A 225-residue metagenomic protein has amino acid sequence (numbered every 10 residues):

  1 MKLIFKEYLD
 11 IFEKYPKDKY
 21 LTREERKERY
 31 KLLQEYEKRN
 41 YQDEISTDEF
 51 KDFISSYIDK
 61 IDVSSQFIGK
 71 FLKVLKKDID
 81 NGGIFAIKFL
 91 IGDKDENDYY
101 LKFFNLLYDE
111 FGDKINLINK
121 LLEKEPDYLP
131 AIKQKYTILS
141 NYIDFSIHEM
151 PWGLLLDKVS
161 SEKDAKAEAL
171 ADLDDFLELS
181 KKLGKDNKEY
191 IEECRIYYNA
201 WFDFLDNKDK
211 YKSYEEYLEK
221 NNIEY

Functional and structural regions predicted by a protein language model:
M1-D18, E219, I223-Y225: N-terminal intrinsically disordered, low-complexity tails enriched in polar/charged
K2-E13, K31-F67, F89-L106, L129-L154 (+2 more regions): Amphipathic alpha-helical repeat scaffolds of TPR domains
L3, L21-Y30: Charged, amphipathic alpha-helical stretches
K17-E24, Y41-E44, Y128, K181-K188: Charged, low-complexity interaction regions
D18-L21, N105-L106, E110, E123: Hydrophobic/aromatic side-chain positions at a characteristic register within alpha-helices of tetratricopeptide repeats
E28-Y36, F67-L90, F111-K124, E149-S180 (+1 more regions): Alpha-helical repeat scaffolds
E123-L129, Y225: Ankyrin repeat (ANK) tandem alpha-helical domains that serve as protein-protein interaction scaffolds, prominent
D164, D175-Y225: Terminal, low-structured helical/coil segments at or just beyond the last alpha-helical repeat
